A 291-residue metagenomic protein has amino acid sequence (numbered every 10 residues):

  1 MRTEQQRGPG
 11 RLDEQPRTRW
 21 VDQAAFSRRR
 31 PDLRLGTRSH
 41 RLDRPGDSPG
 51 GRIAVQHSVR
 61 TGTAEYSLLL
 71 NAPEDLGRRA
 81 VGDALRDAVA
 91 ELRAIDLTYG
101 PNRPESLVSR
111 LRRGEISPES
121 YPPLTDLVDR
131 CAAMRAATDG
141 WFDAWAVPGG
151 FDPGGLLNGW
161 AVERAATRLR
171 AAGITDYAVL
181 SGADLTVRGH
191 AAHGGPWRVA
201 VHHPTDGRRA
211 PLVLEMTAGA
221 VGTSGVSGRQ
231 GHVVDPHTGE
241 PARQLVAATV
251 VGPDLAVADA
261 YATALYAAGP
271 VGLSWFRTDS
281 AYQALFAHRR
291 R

Functional and structural regions predicted by a protein language model:
R2-R291: Mature catalytic core of soluble alpha/beta enzymes
